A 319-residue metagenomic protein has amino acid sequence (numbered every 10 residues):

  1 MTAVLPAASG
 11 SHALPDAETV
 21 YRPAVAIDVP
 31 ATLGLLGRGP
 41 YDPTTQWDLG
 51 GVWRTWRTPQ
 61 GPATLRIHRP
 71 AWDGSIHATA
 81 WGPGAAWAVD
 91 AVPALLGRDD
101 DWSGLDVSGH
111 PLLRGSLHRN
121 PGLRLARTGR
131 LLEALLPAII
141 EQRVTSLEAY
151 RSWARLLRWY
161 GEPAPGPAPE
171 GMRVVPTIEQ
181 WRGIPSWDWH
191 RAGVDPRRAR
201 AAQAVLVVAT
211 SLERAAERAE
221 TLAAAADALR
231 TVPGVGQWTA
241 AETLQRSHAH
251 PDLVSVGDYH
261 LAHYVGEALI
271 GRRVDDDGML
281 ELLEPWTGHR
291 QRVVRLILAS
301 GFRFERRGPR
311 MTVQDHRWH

Functional and structural regions predicted by a protein language model:
M1-H319: HhH-family (HhH-GPD) DNA N-glycosylase catalytic core used in base-excision repair
